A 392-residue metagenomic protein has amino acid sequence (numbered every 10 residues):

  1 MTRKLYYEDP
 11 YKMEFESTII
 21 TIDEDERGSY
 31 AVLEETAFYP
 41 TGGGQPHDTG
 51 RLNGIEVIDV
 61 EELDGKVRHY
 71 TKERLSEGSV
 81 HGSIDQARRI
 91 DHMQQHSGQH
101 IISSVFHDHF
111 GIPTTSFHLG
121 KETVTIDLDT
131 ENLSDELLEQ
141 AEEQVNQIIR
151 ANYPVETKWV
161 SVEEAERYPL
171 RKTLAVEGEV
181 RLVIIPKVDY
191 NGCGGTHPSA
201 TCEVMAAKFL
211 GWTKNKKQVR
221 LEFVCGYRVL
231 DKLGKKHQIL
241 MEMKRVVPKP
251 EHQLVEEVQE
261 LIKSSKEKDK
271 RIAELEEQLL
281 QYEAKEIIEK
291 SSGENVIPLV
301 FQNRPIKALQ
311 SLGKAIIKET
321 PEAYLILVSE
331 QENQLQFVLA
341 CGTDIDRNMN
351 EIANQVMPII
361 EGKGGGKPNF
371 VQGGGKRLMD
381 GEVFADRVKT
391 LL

Functional and structural regions predicted by a protein language model:
M1-G78: Conserved nucleotide-binding/hydrolysis modules and their immediate coupling elements across P-loop/ASCE NTPase motors
A31, D64-E73, V124-D129, N369-K376: A generic structural motif
T36-L52, S76-V124: Active/ligand-binding-proximal structured segments within catalytic/core domains that scaffold catalytic residues
G43, H100-I102, I126, G195 (+3 more regions): Divalent metal-coordination and catalytic microenvironments
R88, D108-Q218: Functional cores that coordinate and move charged inorganic groups
C193-E203, P298-L392: Glycine-rich, acidic loop segments that terminate in or are immediately followed by a histidine
P198, L210-E257: A conserved active-site cap/scaffold subdomain adjacent to cofactor or substrate pockets
M241-Q331: Hydrophobic helix-and-loop "lid/oligomerization" segment in the mid-to-C-terminal part of catalytic domains
